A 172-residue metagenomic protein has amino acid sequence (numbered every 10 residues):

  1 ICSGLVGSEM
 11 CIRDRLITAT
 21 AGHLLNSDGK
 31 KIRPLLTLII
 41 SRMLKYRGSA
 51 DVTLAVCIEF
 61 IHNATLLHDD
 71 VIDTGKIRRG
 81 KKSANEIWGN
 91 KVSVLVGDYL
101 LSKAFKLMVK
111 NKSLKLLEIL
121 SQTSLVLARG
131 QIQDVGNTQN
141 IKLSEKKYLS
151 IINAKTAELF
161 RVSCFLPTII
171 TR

Functional and structural regions predicted by a protein language model:
I1-G7, I12: Single conserved hydrophobic/aromatic residue that forms the stacking wall/gate of nucleotide- or nucleobase-binding
R15-R172: Mg2+-dependent prenyl diphosphate-binding active-site environment of isoprenoid biosynthetic enzymes
